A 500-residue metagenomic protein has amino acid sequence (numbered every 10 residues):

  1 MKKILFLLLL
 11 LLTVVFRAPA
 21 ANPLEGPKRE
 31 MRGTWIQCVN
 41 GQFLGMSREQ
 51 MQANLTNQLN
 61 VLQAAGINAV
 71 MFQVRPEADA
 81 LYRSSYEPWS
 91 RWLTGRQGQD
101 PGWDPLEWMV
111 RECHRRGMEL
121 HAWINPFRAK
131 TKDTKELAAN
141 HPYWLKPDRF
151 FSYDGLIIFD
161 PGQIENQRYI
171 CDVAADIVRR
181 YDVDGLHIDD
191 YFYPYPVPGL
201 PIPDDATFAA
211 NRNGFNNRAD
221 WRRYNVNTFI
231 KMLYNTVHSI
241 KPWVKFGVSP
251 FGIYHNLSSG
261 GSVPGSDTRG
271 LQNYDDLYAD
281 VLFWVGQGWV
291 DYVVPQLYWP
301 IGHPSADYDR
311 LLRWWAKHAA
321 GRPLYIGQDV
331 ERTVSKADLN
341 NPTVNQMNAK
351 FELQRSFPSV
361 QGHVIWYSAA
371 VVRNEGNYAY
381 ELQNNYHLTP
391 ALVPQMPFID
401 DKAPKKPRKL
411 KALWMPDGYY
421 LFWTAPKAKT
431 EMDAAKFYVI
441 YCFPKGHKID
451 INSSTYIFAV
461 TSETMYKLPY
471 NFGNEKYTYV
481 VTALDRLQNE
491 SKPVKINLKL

Functional and structural regions predicted by a protein language model:
R29, Q37, G41-E49, A53 (+3 more regions): Active-site-adjacent "subsite" loops/lids of carbohydrate-active enzymes
A53-A80, R180-V183, F283, W289: Catalytic domains of carbohydrate-active enzymes, especially glycoside hydrolases
A65-P101, I202: Aromatic-lined carbohydrate-binding/catalytic grooves of carbohydrate-active enzymes
R116, K146-W289, Y298: Polysaccharide-binding and catalytic clefts of secreted carbohydrate-active enzymes
Y278-P304, A319-I399: Substrate-binding cleft of secreted/luminal carbohydrate-active enzymes
N377-D433, Q488-L500: Pro/Thr/Ser/Gly-rich low-complexity, intrinsically disordered linker/stalk tracts
P426-S453, K476, P493: Solvent-exposed loop/turn segments flanking beta-strands in beta-repeat/beta-sandwich domains
L468-S491: Beta-strand-rich modules
